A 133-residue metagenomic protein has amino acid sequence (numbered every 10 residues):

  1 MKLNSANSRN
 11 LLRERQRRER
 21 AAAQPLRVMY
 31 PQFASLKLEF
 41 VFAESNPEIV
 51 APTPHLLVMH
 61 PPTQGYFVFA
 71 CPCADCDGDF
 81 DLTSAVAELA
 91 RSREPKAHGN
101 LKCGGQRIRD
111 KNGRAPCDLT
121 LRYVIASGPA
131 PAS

Functional and structural regions predicted by a protein language model:
M1-G65: N-terminal alpha-helical interaction blocks
A6, E14-R15, M29, L36 (+6 more regions): Low-complexity, intrinsically disordered/propeptide-like segments
L38-E39, A97-S133: Short metal-binding segments enriched for Cys and/or His
P61-G65, V86-N100: Short linker/helix segments within small regulatory modules
A70-C76, C103: Short cysteine-rich clusters marking metal-coordination/redox-active sites
D81-L82: Structured alpha/beta or helical-core interaction and ligand-binding surfaces enriched in interleaved
